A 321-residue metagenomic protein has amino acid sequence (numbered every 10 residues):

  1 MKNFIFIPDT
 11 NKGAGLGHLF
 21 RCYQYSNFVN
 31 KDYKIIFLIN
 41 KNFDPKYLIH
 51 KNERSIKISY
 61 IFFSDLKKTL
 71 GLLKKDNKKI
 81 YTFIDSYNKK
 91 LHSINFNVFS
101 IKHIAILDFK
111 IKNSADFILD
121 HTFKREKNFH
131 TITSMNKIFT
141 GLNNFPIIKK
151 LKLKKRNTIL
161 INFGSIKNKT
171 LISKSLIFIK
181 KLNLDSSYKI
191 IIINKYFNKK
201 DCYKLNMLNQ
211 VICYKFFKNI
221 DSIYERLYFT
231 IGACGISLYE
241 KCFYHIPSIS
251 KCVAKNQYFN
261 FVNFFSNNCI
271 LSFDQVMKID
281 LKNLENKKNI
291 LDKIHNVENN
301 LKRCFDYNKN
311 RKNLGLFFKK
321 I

Functional and structural regions predicted by a protein language model:
F6-F28, N40-N52, I56-I132: Active-site and donor-binding regions of nucleotide-sugar-utilizing enzymes
S114-N168: A nucleotide-sugar donor-handling region in carbohydrate enzymes
K155-Y196: Conserved catalytic-core segment of nucleotide-activated headgroup transferases in glycan assembly
K215-L227, C242-F243: Short acidic alpha-helix that forms the nucleotide-activated donor recognition element in Leloir-type transferases
E225-I236, I246-I249: Acidic donor-binding loop of glycosyltransferase active sites
L238-L281: Catalytic binding pocket for nucleotide-activated donors in carbohydrate/polymer assembly enzymes
D292-Y307: A short, well-ordered alpha-helix in the C-terminal region of glycosyltransferases
C304-I321: C-terminal alpha-helical cap of glycosyltransferases
